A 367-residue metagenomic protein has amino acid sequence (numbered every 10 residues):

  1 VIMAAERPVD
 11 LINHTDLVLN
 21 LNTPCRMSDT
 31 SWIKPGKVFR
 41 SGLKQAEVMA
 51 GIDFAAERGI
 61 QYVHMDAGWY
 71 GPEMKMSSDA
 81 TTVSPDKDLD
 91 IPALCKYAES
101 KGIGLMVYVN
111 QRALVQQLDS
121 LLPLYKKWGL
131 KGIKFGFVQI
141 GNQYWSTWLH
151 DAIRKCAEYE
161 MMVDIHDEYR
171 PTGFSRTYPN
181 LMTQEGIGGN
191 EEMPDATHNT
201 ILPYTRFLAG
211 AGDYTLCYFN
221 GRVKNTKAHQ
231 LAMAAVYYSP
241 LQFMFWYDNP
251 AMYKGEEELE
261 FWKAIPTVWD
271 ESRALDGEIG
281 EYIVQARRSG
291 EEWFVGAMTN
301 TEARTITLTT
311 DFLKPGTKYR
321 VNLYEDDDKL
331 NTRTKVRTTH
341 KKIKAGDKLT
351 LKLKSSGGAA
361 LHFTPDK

Functional and structural regions predicted by a protein language model:
V1-S100, G357-G358: Conserved structural scaffold segments of CAZyme catalytic domains across common CAZy folds
A55, G136, V163, V236 (+1 more regions): Conserved, mostly hydrophobic/aromatic
A67-T226: Aromatic- and carboxylate-enriched substrate-binding clefts and catalytic-loop regions of carbohydrate-active enzymes
N249-F294, K329-T334: Glycan-recognition and catalytic regions of carbohydrate-active enzymes
E278-Y319, A359-A360: Carbohydrate-binding surface patches
L323-G346: Solvent-exposed beta-strand/loop surfaces of large extracellular or lumenal domains
H340-K367: C-terminal beta-strand-rich structural cap/linker in extracellular carbohydrate-active enzymes
